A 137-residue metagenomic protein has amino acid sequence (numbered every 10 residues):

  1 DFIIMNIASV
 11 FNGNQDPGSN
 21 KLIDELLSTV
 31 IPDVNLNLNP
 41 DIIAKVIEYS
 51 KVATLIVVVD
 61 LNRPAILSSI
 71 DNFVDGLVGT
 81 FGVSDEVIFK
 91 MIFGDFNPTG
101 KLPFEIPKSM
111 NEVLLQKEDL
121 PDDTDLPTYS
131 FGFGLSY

Functional and structural regions predicted by a protein language model:
D1-Y137: C-terminal non-catalytic regions of proteins with extracellular/luminal or membrane-system context
